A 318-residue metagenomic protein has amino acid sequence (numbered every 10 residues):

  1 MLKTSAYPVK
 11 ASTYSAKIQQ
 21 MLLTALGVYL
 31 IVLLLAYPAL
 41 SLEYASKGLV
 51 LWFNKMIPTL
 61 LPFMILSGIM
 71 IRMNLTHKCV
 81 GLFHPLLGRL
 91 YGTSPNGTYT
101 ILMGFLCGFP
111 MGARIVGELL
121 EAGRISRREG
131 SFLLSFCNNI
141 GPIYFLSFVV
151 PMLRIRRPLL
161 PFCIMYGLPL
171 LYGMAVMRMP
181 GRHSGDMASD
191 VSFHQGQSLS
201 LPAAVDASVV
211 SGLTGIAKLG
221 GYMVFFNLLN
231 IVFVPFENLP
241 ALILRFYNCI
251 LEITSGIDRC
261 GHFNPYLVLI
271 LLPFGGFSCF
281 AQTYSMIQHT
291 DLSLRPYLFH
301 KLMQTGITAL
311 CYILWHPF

Functional and structural regions predicted by a protein language model:
A11-A25: N-terminal membrane topogenic signal
A25-L40, A45-I57, L61-I65, I69 (+1 more regions): Selected transmembrane alpha-helices and immediately adjacent juxtamembrane segments of polytopic inner-membrane
L35-S46, R72-T76, S147-V149, N230-P240 (+3 more regions): Transmembrane helix-loop junctions in multi-pass membrane proteins
L51-W52, M56, F83, Y266-I270 (+1 more regions): Entry/N-cap segments of selected transmembrane alpha helices and their immediately preceding amphipathic helices
L61, I65, I101-C107, L134-I140 (+5 more regions): Transmembrane helix-bundle signature of multi-pass membrane transporters/permeases
L75, V205-G276: Transmembrane helical segments that form the transport core of multi-pass membrane transport proteins
L87-L153, Y247-T290: Alpha-helical membrane segments and immediately flanking helix-loop junctions that form or couple to the substrate/ion
E121, V150-H194, M286-F318: Juxtamembrane and boundary regions of transmembrane helices in multi-pass small-molecule transporters and channels
